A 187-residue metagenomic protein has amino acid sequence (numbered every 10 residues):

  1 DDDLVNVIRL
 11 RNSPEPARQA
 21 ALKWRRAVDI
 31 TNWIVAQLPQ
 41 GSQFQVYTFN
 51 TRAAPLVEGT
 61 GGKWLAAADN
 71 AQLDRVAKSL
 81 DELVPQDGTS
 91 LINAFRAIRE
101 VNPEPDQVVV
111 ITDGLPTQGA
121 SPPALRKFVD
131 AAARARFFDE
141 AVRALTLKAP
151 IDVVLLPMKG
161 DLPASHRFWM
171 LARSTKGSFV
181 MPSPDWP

Functional and structural regions predicted by a protein language model:
D1-A20, W24, D113: MIDAS-like acidic motif and immediate structural context at the N-terminus of von Willebrand factor A/I domains
D2-V7, Q40-S79, F95-A97, V101 (+3 more regions): Short beta-strand-loop
L10, E82, G114-S174, P182: VWA/integrin I-like adhesion module and closely mimicked acidic/polar interface patches used
R18-S42, V46: An active-site-proximal "capping" alpha-helix that borders the catalytic cofactor pocket
A21, V28-N32, K63-V109, P116-T117 (+1 more regions): Von Willebrand factor
D29, P39-G41, P103-P105, T146-I151: Extracytoplasmic
I34-L38, A97-N102, V142-L145: Surface-exposed acidic, glycine-flexible loop patches that form ligand/cofactor-binding and adhesion interfaces
Q45-T48, Q107-V110, P150-L155, S178-M181: Structural recognition of the beta-strand scaffold that forms the well-ordered cores of secreted hydrolase catalytic
